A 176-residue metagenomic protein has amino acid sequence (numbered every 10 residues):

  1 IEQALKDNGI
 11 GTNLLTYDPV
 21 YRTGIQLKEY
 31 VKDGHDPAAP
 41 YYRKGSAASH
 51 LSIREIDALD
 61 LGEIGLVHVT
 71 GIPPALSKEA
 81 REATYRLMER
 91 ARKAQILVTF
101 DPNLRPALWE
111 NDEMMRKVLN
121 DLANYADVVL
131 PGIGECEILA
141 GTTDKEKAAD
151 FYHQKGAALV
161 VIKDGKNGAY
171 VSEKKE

Functional and structural regions predicted by a protein language model:
I1-G71: Conserved N-terminal subdomain of the carbohydrate kinase-like
L5, M88-A91, L122-A123: A generic structural signal for well-ordered alpha-helical segments
T12, V98-T99: Hydrophobic beta-strand scaffold residues
Y42-R43, V69-E79, L104-W109: Flexible, glycine/proline-enriched loop segments at strand-loop-helix junctions that form or flank small-ligand binding
I56, P74, R105, C136-E137: A generic structural signal for short hydrophobic patches within well-formed alpha-helices
L66-H68, T99, L130, V161: Structural motif
Y85-R92, H153: Surface-exposed amphipathic alpha-helices with a cationic face
A94, P106-K175: Conserved phosphate/ATP/ADP-binding segment of small-molecule kinases
